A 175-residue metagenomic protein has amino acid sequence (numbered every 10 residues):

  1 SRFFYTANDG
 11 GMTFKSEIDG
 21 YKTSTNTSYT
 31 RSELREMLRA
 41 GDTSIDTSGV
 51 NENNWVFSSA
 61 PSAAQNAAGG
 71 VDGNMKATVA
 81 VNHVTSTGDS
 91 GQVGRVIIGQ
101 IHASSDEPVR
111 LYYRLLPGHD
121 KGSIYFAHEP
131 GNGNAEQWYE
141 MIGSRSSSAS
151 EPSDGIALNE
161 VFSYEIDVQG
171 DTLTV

Functional and structural regions predicted by a protein language model:
R2-F4, T174-V175: Short intrinsically disordered, low-complexity coil segments enriched in acidic
F3-G133: Secretory/extracellular carbohydrate-interaction modules and structurally similar beta-sandwich "look-alikes"
T6-N8, A68-V71, I156-E160, D167-Q169: Solvent-exposed loop and beta-edge segments used for protein-protein assembly and interaction
A77, E160-V168, L173-V175: Short tryptophan-centered beta-strand motifs in secreted/extracellular beta-sheet-rich domains of glycan-recognition
E129-S163: Short, aromatic/His-centered strand-loop micro-motif at the edge of beta-sheets
